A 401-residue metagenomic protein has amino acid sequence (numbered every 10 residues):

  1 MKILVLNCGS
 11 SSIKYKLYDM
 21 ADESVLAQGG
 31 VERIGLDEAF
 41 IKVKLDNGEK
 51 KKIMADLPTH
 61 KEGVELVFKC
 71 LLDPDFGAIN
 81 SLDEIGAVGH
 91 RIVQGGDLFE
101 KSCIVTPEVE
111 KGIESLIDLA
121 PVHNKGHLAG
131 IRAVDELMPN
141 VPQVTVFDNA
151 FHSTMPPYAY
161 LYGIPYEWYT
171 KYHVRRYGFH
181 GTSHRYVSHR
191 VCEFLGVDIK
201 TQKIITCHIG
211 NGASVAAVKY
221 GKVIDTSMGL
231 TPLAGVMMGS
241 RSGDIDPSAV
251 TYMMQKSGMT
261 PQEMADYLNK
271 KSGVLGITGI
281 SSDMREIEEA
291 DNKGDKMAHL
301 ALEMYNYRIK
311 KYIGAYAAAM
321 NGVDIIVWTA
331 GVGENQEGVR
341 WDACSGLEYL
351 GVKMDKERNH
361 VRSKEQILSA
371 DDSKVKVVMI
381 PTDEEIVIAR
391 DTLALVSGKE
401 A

Functional and structural regions predicted by a protein language model:
M1-G96: N-terminal glycine/serine-rich phosphate-binding loop of ATP-dependent small-molecule kinases, especially carbohydrate
G9, R91-V93, I209, V323 (+1 more regions): Glycine-rich beta-strand-to-loop/alpha-helix junction loops that act as flexible
C70-I85, V191-D198, I313-D324: Phosphate/pyrophosphate-binding loops at sites that engage ATP/ADP/AMP, CoA/4′-phosphopantetheine, polyphosphate
L71, D75-H123, V144, F151-L161: Short beta-strand-loop/turn "lid" adjacent to the catalytic site in phosphate-handling enzymes
F151-Q255: Glycine-rich phosphate-binding loop of actin/hexokinase-like ATP-binding domains
K219, D225-T260, D266, A330-V361: Catalytic phosphate/nucleotide-handling subdomain of diverse soluble enzymes
D266, G273-I277, M284-A319: Adenine-nucleotide phosphate-binding core of ATP-dependent small-molecule kinases
H299, E303-D324, G333-A401: Internal helix-turn-beta structural module
